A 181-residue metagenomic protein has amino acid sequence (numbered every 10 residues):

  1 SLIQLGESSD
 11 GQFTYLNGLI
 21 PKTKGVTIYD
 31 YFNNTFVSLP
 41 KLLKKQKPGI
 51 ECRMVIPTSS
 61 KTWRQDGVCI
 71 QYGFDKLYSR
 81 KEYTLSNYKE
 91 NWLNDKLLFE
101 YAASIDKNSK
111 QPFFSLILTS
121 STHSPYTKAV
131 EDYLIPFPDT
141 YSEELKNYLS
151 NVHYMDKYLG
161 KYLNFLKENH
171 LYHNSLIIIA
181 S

Functional and structural regions predicted by a protein language model:
S1-S181: Solvent-exposed soluble domains appended to multi-pass membrane proteins
